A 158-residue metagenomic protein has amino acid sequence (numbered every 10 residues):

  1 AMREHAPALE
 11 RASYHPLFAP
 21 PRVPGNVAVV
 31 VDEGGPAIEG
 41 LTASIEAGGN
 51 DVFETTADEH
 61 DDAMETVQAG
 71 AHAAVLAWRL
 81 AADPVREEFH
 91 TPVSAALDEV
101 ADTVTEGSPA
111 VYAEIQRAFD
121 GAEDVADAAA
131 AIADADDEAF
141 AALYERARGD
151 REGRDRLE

Functional and structural regions predicted by a protein language model:
A1-D51: Rossmann-fold dinucleotide-binding core
D51-E158: An accessory alpha-helical subdomain
